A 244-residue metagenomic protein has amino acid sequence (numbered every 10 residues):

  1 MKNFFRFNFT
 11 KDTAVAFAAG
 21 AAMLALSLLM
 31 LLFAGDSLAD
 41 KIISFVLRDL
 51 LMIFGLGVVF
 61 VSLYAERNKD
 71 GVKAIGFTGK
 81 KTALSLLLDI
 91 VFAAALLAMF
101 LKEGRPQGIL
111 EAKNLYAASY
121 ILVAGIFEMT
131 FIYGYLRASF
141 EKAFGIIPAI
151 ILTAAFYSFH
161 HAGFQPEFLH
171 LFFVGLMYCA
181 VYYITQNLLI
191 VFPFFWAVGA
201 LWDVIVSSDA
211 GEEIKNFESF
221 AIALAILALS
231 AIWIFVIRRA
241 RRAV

Functional and structural regions predicted by a protein language model:
M1-N8: Short, Lys/Arg-rich, polar N-terminal cytosolic tail immediately upstream of the first transmembrane signal-anchor
F9-A65, S85, E218-A225: Alpha-helical transmembrane segments in multi-pass membrane proteins
T13-A18, S85-I90, L115-A118, I147-L152 (+3 more regions): Hydrophobic alpha-helical transmembrane segments
A21-M30, A93-K102, A154-G163, W196-S208: Aromatic-anchored segments of alpha-helical transmembrane domains
L29, E167-A223: Functionally important transmembrane alpha-helices
L32-I42, G71-I75, L101-A112, V206-K215: Membrane-interface helix termini and inter-helical loops of multi-pass transporters
G55-V59, Q107-P166, F173: Function-critical hydrophobic alpha-helical transmembrane segments in multi-pass membrane proteins
A65-G71, I234-V244: Membrane-interface capping segments at transmembrane-helix boundaries
